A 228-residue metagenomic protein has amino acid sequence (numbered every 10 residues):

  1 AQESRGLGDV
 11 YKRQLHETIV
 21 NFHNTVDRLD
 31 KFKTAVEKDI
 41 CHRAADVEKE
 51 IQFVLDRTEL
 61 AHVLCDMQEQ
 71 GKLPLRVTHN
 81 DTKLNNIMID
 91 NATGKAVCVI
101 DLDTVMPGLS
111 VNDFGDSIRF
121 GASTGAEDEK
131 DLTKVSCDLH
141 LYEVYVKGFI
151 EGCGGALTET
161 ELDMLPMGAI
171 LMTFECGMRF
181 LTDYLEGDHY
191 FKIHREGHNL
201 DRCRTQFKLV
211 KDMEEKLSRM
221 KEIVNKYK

Functional and structural regions predicted by a protein language model:
A1-L7, Y11: Single conserved hydrophobic/aromatic residue that forms the stacking wall/gate of nucleotide- or nucleobase-binding
K12-H79, L84-C98, K192-R195, L200 (+2 more regions): ATP-dependent phospho-/nucleotidyl transfer catalytic cores
K38, L60-M67, L102, F120-S123 (+2 more regions): Conserved helix-loop functional segments at active or binding sites
P74-H79, M106, L141, A169-F174 (+1 more regions): Secondary-structure capping and boundary motifs in well-ordered enzyme cores
N85-A126: Catalytic activation segment of kinase domains across protein kinase-like and atypical kinase folds
V111-G155, L171-Y190: Active-site activation/catalytic loop segments of kinase-like enzymes and analogous catalytic loops in related
L157-A169: All-alpha amphipathic helical-bundle segments outside canonical DNA-binding/catalytic cores that form hydrophobic
R179-D183, H189-R219: Short linear sequence signals and composition-biased patches located at protein termini or domain-edge surfaces
